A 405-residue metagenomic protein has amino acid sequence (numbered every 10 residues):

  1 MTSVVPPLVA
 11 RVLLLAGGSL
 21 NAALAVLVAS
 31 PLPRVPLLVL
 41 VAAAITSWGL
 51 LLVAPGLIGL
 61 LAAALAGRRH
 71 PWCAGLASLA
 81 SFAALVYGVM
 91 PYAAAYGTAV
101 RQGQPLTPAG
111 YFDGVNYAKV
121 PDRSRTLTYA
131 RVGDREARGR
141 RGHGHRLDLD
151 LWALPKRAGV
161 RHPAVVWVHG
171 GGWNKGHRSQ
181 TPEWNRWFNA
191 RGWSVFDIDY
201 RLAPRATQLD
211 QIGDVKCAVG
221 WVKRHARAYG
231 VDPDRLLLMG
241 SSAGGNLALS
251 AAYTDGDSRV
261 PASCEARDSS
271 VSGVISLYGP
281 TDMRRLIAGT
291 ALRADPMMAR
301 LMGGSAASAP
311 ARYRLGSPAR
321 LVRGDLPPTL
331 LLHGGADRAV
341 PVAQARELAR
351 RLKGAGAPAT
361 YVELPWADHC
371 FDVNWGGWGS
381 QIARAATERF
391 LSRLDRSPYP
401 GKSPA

Functional and structural regions predicted by a protein language model:
T2-R11, G18, S30-P33, L332 (+1 more regions): C-terminal catalytic histidine-bearing segment of alpha/beta-hydrolase fold enzymes
V28-A54, R101-G159: N-terminal cap/lid segment of alpha/beta-hydrolase-fold proteins
R34-V41, N116, V132, E136 (+2 more regions): Mobile cap/lid helix-loop segments that gate and shape the active-site cleft of serine hydrolases
V160-G171: Short beta-strand element of the alpha/beta-hydrolase
S179-F196: Short amphipathic alpha-helix adjacent to the substrate-entry channel of hydrolases
T207-R227: Alpha/beta-hydrolase active-site loop
G220-A288: Primarily recognizes the serine-hydrolase "nucleophile elbow" in alpha/beta-hydrolase and SGNH/GDSL folds
D325, L331-H333, D337: Short beta-strand/loop motif that positions the catalytic acidic residue of the alpha/beta-hydrolase fold
